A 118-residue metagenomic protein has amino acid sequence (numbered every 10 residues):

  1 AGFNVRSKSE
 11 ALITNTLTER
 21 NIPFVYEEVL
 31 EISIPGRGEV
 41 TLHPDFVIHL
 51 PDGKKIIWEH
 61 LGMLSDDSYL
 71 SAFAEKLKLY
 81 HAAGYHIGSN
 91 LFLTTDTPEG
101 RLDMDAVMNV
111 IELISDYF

Functional and structural regions predicted by a protein language model:
A1-P23: Solvent-exposed, charged helical/coil patches that constitute nucleic-acid or partner-interaction surfaces
F3-S7, D66-L70, D96-T97: Short, charged/polar micro-motifs that form catalytic or ligand-binding hotspots
L17-T18, L77, H81: Class I S-adenosyl-L-methionine
T18, P23-D52: Active-site metal-binding core of divalent-cation-utilizing nuclease and nuclease-like domains
E28, G62, L91-T95: Residue-level recognition of beta-strand->loop/alpha-helix junctions
E31-T41, D66-D67, T97-D103: Acidic-and-aromatic substrate-binding clefts and catalytic sites of carbohydrate-active enzymes
H43-K78: Short beta-strand-loop-alpha-helix junction that forms the active-site gateway of nucleic-acid-processing nucleases
H81-F118: Basic, glycine-rich
